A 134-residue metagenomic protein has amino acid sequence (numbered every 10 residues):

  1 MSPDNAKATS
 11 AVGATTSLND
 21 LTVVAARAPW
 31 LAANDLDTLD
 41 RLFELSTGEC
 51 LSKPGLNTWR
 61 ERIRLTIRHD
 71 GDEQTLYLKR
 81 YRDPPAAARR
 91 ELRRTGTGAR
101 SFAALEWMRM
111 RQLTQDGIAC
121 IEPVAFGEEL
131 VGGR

Functional and structural regions predicted by a protein language model:
M1-K53: Juxta-kinase regulatory segment immediately upstream of eukaryotic protein kinase catalytic domains
L39-R134: Conserved ATP-binding subdomain of kinase catalytic cores across diverse folds
